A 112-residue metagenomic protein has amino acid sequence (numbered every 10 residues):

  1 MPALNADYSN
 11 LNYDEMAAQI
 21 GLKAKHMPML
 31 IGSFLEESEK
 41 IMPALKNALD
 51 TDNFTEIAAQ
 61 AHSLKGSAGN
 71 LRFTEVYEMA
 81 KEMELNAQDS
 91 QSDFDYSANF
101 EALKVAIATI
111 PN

Functional and structural regions predicted by a protein language model:
M1-A59, S63-N112: Two-component system phosphorelay core
